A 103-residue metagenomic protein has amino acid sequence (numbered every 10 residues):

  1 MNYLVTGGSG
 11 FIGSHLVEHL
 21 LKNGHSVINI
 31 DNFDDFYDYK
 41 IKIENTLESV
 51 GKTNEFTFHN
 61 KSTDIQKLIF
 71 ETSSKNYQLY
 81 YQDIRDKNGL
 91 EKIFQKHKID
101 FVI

Functional and structural regions predicted by a protein language model:
M1-I103: N-terminal Rossmann-like NAD(P)+-binding domain of SDR-like oxidoreductases, especially those catalyzing
